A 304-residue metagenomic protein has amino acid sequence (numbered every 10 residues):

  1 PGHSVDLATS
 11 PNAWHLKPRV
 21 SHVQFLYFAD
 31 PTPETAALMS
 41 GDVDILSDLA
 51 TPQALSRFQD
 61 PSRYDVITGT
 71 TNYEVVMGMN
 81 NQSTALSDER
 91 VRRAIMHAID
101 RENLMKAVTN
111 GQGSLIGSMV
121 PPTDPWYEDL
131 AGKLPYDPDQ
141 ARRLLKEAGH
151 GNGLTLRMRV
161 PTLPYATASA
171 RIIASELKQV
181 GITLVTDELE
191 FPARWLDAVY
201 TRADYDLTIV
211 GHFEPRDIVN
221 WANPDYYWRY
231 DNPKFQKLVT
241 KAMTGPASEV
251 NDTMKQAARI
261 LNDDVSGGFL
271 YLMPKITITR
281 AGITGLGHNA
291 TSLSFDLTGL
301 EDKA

Functional and structural regions predicted by a protein language model:
G2, T9, I99-W126, P164-A174 (+1 more regions): Detector for C-terminal structural segments
H3-D6, S21-Y27, I45, G153-T162 (+1 more regions): Short, well-ordered beta-strand elements
A8-A13, G69-A94, N223-P224, M273-P274: A bilobed periplasmic-binding-protein/Venus flytrap-type ligand-binding module shared by bacterial periplasmic
S10-S56, A174, T183: Ligand-site clamp/hinge motif
K17-S21, E89, P138-R157: Immediate post-signal peptide segment of exported/extracytoplasmic ligand-binding proteins
Q24, G78-T84, V91-A94, W126-L134 (+3 more regions): Second-shell loop/turn segments in exported
T32-V43, S56-P61, E89-R90, R171-V180 (+1 more regions): Short helices/loops that flank or line small-molecule/ion binding pockets
L49-P61, E214-D217: A ligand-binding cleft/hinge motif common to bilobed small-molecule-binding domains
